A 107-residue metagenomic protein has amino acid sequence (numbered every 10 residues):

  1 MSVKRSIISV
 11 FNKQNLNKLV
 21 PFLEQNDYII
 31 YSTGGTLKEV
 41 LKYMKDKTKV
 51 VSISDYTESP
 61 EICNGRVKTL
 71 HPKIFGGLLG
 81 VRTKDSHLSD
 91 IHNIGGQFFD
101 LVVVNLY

Functional and structural regions predicted by a protein language model:
M1-I53, S59: N-terminal glycine-/serine-/threonine-rich phosphate-binding loop
G35-Y107: Glycine-rich nucleotide/cofactor/substrate-binding loop typically near the N-terminus or early in the first domain
